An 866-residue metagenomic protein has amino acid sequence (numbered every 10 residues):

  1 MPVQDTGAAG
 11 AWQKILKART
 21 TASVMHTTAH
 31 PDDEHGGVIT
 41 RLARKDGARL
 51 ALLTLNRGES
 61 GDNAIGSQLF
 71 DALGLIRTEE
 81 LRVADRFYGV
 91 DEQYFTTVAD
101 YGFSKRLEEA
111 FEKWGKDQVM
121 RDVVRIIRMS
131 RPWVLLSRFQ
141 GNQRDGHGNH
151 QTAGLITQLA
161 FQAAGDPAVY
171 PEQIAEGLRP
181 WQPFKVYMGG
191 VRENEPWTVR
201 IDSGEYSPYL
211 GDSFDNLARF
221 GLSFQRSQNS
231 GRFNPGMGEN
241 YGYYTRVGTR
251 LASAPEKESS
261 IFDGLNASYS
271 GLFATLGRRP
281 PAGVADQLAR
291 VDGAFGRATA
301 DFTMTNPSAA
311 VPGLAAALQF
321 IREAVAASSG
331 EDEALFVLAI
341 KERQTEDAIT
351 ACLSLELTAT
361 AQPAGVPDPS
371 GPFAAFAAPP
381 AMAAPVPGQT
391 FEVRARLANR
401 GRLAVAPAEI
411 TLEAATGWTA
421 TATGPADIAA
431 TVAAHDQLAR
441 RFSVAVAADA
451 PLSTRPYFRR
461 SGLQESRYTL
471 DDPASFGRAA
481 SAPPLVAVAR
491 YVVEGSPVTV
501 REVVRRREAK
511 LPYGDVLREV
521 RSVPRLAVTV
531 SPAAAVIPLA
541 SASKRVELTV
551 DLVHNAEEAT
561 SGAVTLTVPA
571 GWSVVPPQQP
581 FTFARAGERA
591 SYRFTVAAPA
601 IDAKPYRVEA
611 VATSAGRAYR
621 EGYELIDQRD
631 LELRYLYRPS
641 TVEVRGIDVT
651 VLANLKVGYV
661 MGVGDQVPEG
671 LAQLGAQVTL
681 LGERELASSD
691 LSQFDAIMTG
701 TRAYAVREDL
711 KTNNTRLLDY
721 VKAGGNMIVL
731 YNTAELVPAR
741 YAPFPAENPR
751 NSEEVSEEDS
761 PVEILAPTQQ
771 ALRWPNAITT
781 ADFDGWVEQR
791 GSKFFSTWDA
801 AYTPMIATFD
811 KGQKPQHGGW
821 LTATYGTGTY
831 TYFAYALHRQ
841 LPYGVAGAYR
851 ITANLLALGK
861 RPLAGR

Functional and structural regions predicted by a protein language model:
M1-V24, K105-A110, K116-T358: Metal-dependent de-N-acetylase/amidase catalytic core
P2-M129, Q151, Q158-Q162, D166: Active-site rim/loop-helix segments in enzyme catalytic domains that contact anionic ligands
M25-T27, L50-T54, E92-T97, V134-S137 (+6 more regions): Structural recognition of the beta-strand scaffold that forms the well-ordered cores of secreted hydrolase catalytic
H30-D33, R57-G61, A99-F103, Q140-D145 (+7 more regions): Solvent-exposed loop/turn segments at secondary-structure junctions within structured extracellular/periplasmic domains
A361-P363, S370-I647, V651-A653: Long beta-sheet-rich domains in secretory-pathway and surface-associated proteins
A618-G700, Y731-T733, V755, R839 (+1 more regions): Aromatic-Pro/Gly-enriched surface loop or interdomain linker that acts as a lid/target-recognition segment
R702-D784: A glycine-rich, often tryptophan-bearing local segment used as a flexible ligand/cofactor-contacting loop or short
N748-G844, L863-A864: Catalytic beta-strand/loop cores that center a nucleophilic Ser/Cys/Thr and support acyl-enzyme chemistry
